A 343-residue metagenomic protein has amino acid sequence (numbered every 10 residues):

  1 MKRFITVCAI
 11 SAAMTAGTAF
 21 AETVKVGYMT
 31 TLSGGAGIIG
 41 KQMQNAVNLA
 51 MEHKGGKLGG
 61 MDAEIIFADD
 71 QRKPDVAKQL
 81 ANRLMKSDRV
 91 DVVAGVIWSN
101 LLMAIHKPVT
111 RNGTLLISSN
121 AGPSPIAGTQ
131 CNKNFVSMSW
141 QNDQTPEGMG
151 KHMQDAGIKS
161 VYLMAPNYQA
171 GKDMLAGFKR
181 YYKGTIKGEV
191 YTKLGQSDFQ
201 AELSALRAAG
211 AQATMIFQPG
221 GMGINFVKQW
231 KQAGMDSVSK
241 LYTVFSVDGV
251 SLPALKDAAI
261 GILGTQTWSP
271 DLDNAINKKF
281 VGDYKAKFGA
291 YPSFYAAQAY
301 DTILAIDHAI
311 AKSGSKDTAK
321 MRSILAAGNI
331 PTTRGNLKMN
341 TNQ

Functional and structural regions predicted by a protein language model:
K2-I10, A21-Q343: Extracytosolic ligand-binding ectodomains
A16-T18: N-terminal signal peptide c-region/cleavage motif recognized by signal peptidases
